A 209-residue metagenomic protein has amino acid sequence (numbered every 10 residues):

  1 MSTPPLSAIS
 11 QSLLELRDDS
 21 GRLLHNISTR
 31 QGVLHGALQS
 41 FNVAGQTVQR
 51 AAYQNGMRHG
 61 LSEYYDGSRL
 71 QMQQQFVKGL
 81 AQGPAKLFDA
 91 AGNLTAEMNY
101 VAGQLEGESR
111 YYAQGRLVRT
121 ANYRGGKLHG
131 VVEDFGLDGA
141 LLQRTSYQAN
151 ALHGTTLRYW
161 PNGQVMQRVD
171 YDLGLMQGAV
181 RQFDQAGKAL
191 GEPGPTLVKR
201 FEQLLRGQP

Functional and structural regions predicted by a protein language model:
M1-P209: Glycine/tyrosine- and acidic-biased, solvent-exposed loop/turn segments at the edges of beta-strands
